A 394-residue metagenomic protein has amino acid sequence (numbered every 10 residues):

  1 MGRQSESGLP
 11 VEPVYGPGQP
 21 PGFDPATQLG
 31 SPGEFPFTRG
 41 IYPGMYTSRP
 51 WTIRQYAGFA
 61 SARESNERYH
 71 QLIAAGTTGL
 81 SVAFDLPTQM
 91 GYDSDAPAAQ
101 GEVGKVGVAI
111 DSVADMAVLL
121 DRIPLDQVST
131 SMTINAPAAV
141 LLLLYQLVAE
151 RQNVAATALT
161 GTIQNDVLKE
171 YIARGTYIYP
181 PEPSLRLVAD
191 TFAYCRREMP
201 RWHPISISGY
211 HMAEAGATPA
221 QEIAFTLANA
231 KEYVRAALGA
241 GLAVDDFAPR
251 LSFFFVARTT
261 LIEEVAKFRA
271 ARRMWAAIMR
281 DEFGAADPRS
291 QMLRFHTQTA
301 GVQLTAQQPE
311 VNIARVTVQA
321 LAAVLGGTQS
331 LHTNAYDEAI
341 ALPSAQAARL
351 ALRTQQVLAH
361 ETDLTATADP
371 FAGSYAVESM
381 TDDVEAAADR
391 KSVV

Functional and structural regions predicted by a protein language model:
M1-R258, E263-E264, E282, R289-H296 (+2 more regions): Catalytic alpha/beta active-site cores
L141-L143, G216-A224, R258-A270, T299-I313 (+2 more regions): Short glycine/threonine-rich loop-to-helix capping motif typified by GTGT followed within a few residues by an Asp-Pro
A243-F247, A285-T299, Q307-N334, P343-L364 (+2 more regions): Flexible glycine/proline-rich, aromatic-decorated loop/lid segments
M279: Active-site alpha-helical segments that house and flank conserved acidic catalytic motifs for diphosphate chemistry
D337: Short, catalytically relevant binding-site loops at active-site mouths
S392-V394: Conserved small/polar residues in nucleotide/adenosyl-binding loops
